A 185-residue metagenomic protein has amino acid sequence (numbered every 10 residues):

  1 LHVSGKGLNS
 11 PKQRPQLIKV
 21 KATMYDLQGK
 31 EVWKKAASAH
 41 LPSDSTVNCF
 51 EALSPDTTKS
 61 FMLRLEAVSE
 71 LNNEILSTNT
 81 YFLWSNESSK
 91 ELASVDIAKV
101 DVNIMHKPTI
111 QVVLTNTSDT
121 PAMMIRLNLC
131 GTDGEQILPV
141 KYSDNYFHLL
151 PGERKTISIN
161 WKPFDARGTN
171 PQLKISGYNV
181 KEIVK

Functional and structural regions predicted by a protein language model:
L1-G5, V140-K141, L149: Generic low-polarity alpha-helical segments
L1-H40, N48-C49, K59-E70, L114-T115 (+1 more regions): Beta-strand-rich binding/interaction modules
H2-S4, Y81-K107: Low-complexity, acidic Ser/Thr/Pro/Gly-rich terminal tails and inter-domain linkers that flank the onset of structured
P11-Q13, S54-D56, N103, S118 (+2 more regions): Sterically constrained small-residue positions within well-ordered secondary structures of folded domains
K35-L41, F50-S54, D101, S143-L149: Beta-strand-rich interaction surfaces with strong enrichment in secreted/lumenal proteins
H40, T46-S94, L138, T156-K185: Terminal connector regions
P42-V47, M105-K107, P151-R154: Solvent-exposed, conformationally flexible loop/turn segments
D96-F147, I157-N160: C-terminal accessory/binding modules appended to enzymatic or scaffolding proteins
